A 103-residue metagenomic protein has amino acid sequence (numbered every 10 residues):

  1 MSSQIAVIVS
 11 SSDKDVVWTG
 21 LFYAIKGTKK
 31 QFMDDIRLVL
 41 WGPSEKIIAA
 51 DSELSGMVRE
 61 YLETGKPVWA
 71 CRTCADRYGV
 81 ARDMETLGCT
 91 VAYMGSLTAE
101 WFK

Functional and structural regions predicted by a protein language model:
Q4, D34-R37, P67: Residues at the starts of beta-strands that form the adenosine-phosphate
I5-W18, G42-A49: Short, glycine-rich nucleotide/cofactor-binding loops
V7, L38-L40, A70: Structural beta-sheet core signal
V17-K30: Histidine-anchored nucleotide/phosphate-binding helix
K29-I47: Small/aliphatic-rich secondary-structure junction motif
A49-A50, E60, E85-T86, T90: N-terminal glycine-rich FAD/FM-binding segment characteristic of electron-transfer flavoproteins
S52-A81: A glycine-rich helix N-cap at a beta->alpha junction
A81-K103: C-terminal structural segments of small proteins and small subunits
